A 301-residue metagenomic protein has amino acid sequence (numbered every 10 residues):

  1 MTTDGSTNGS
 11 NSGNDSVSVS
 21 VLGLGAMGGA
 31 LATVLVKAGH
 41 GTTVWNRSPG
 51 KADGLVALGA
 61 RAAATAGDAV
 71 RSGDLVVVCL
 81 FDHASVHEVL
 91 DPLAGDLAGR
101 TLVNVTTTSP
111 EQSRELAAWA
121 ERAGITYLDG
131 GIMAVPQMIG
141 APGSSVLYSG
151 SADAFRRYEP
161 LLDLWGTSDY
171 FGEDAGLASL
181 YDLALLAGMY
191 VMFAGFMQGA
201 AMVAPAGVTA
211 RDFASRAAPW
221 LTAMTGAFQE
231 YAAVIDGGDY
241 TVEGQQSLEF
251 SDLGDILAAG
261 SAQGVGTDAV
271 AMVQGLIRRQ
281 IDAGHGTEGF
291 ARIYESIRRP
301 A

Functional and structural regions predicted by a protein language model:
T2-V78, P136: NAD(P)+-binding Rossmann beta1-loop-alpha1 motif at the extreme N-terminus of oxidoreductases
T42, A62, T126-L128, D169 (+1 more regions): Hydrophobic beta-strand scaffold residues
A66-T126: Rossmann-fold NAD(P) dinucleotide-binding segment
T108-Y190: Rossmann-fold dinucleotide-binding core
L177-P300: Helical "substrate-binding/catalytic lid" subdomain of Rossmann-like NAD(P)-dependent dehydrogenases/reductases
